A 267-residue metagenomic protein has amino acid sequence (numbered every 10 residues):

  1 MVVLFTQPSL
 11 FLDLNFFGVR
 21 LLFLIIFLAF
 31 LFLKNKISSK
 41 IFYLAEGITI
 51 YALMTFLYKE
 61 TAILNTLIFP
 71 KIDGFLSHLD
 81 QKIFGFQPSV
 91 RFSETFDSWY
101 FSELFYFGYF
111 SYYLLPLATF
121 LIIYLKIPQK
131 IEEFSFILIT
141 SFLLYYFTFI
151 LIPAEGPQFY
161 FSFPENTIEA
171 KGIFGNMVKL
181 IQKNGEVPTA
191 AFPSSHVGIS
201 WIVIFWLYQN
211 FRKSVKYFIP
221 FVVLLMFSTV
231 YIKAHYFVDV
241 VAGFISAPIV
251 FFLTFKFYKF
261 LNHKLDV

Functional and structural regions predicted by a protein language model:
M1-L22, I41-L115: N-terminal transmembrane-helix/juxtamembrane module of multi-pass inner/ER membrane proteins
S9-D13, L33-A45, I123-F134, Q209-K213: Membrane-interface helix-boundary motifs at transmembrane edges
F30, A118-L125, V197-V215, I245-T254: Membrane-interfacial alpha-helical segments at the cytosolic side of multi-pass membrane proteins
L44-Y51, P116-P153, F218, V222: Interfacial segments of alpha-helical transmembrane regions
L53, L57-F69, F75, S141-I168: Aromatic-rich transmembrane-lumenal/periplasmic boundary elements in polytopic membrane proteins
Y100-L115, V187-W206, V241: Membrane-interface loop-to-helix entry segments
F147-N210: Membrane-interfacial catalytic/cofactor-binding modules of polytopic membrane enzymes
G156-F159, A191, L224-V250: Interfacial helix-loop-helix junctions of multi-pass membrane proteins
